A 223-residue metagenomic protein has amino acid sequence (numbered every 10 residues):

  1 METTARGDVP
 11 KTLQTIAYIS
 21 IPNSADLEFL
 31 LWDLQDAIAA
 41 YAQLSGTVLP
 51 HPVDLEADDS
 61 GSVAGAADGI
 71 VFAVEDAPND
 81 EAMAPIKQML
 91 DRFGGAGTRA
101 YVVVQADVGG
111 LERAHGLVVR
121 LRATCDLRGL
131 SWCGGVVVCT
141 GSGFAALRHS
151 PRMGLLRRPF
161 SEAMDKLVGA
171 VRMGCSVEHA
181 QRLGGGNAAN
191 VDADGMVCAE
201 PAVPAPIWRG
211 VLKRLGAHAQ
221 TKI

Functional and structural regions predicted by a protein language model:
E2-A42: N-terminal beta1-alpha1 ligand-phosphate binding loop
T3-T4, Q14, D58-R128: Helix-loop-strand module that forms the ligand-binding subsite of alpha/beta enzymes
Y18, P50-D54, W132-G135: Conserved beta-strand scaffold positions in the cores of enzyme catalytic domains, especially in NTP/NDP-utilizing
D33-T47, A123-L130: Short helix-loop-beta junction
A40-G65: A short, well-structured beta->alpha microelement
R113, L117-A180: Active-site/pore-lining binding-face segments in mid-to-C-terminal subdomains
R158-I223: C-terminal and late-domain segments of enzyme folds
